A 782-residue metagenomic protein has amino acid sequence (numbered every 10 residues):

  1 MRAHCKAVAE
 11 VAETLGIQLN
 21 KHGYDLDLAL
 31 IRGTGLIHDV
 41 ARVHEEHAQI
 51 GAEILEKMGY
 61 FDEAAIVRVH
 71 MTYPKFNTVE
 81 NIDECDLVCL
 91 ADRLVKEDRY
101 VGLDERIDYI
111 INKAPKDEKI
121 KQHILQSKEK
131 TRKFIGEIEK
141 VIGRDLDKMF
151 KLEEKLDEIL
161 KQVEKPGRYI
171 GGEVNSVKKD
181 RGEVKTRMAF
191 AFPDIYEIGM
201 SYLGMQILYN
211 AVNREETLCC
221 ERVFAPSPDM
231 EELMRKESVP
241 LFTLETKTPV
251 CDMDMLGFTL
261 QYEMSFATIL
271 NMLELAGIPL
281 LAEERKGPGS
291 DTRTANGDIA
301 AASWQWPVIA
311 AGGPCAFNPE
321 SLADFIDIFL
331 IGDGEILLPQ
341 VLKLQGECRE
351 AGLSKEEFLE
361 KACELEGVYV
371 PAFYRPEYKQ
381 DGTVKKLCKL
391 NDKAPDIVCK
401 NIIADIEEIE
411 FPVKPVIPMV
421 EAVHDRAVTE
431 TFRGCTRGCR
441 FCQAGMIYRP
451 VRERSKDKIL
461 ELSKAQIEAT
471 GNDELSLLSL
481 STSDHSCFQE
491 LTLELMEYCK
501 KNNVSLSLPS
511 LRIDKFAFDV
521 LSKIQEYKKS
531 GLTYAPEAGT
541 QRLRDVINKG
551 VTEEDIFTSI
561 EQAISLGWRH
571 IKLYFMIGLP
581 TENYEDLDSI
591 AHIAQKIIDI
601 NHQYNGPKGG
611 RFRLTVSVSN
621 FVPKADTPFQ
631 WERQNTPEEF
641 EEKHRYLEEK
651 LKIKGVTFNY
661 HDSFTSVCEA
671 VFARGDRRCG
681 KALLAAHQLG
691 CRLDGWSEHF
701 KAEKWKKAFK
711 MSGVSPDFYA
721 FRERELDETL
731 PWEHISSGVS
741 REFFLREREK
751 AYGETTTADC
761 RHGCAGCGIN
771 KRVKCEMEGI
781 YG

Functional and structural regions predicted by a protein language model:
A3-H4, A12-K116: Divalent metal-dependent catalytic cores for phosphoryl transfer on phosphate-bearing substrates
I120-F150: Charged phosphate-binding loop/patch that engages nucleotide di/tri-phosphates or the phosphate backbone of nucleic
L156-S176, M188-F190, R293, I653-G782: Radical SAM enzyme core and accessory elements
I159-A189, Y196-E197, P371, D381-V428 (+2 more regions): N-terminal [4Fe-4S]-dependent radical SAM core
M188-D194, V212, I417-R440, I467 (+1 more regions): N-terminal pre-triad scaffold of radical SAM enzymes
F190-A191, M264, A300, A465-K572 (+1 more regions): Conserved SAM/AdoMet-binding glycine-rich loop
Y202, E421-D457, H762-Y781: Canonical Radical SAM [4Fe-4S] cluster-binding loop centered on the CxxxCxxC motif and its immediate flanking residues
P226-C388, A625-D676, L684-S697: Glycine-rich beta-alpha loop elements in corrinoid/cobalamin-binding modules across cobalamin-dependent enzymes
